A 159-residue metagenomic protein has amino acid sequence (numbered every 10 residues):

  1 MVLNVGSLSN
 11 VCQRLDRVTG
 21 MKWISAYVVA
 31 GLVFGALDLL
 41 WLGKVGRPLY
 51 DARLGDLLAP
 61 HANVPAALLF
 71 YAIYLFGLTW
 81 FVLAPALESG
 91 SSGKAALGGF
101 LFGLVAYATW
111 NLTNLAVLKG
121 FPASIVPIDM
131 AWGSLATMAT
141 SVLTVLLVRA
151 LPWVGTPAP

Functional and structural regions predicted by a protein language model:
M1-V5: Low-complexity, intrinsically disordered Ser/Thr/Pro- and acidic-rich segments
S7-S9: Serine residues within intrinsically disordered or low-complexity segments
T19-P159: Juxtamembrane/disordered regions of integral membrane proteins
